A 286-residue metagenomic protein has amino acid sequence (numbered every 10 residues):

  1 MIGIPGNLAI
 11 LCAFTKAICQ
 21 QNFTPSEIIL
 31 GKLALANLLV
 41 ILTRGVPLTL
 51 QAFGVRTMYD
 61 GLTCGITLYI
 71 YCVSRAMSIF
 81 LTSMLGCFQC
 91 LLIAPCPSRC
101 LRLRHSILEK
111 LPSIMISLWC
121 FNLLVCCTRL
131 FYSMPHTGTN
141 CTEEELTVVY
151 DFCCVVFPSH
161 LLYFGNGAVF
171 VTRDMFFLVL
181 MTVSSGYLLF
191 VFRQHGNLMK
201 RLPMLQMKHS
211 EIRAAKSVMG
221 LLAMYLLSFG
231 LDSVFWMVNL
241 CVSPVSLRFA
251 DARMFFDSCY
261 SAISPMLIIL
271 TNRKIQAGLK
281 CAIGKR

Functional and structural regions predicted by a protein language model:
M1-R286: Transmembrane helical core of 7TM receptor-like proteins
